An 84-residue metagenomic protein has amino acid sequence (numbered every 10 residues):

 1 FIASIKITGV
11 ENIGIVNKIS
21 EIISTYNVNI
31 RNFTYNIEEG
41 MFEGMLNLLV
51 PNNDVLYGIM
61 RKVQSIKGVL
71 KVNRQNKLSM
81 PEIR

Functional and structural regions predicted by a protein language model:
F1-R84: A conserved regulatory-domain signal marking ACT and ACT-like small-molecule sensing domains and adjacent regulatory
